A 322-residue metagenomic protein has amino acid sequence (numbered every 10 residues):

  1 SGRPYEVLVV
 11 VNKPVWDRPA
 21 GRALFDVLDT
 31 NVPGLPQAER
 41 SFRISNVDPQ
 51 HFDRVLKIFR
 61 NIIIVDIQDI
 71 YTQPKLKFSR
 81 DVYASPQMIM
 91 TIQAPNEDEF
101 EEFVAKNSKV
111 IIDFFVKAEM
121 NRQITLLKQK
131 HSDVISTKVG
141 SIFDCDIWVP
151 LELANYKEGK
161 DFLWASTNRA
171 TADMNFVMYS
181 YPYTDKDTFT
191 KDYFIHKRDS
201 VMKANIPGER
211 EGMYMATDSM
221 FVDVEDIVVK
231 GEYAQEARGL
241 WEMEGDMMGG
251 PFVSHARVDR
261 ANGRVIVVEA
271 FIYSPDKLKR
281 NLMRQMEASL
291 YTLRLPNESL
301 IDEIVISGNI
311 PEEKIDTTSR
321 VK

Functional and structural regions predicted by a protein language model:
S1-R22, L28-I62, D66: N-terminal leader/propeptide segments of preproteins
S1-V11, I70-D133: Solvent-exposed alpha-helical segments and adjacent loops that form catalytic or protein-interaction surfaces
G2, V15-D17, D26, T30 (+3 more regions): N-terminal "mature-domain start" segment
R3, L8-V15, P150-E209, M213: Secretory pathway targeting signatures of secreted, lumenal, and periplasmic proteins
P19, A23, V27, K106 (+3 more regions): Extracytoplasmic/secreted proteins, especially bacterial periplasmic and envelope-associated proteins
R40-D98, K203-G263, K277, I310-V321: Signature of long, low-cysteine stretches enriched in small and polar/charged residues
E102, F114-T184: Acidic/His-rich structured neighborhood in mature extracellular/periplasmic domains
E102-R122, L153, V265-K322: Surface-exposed amphipathic alpha-helical segments
